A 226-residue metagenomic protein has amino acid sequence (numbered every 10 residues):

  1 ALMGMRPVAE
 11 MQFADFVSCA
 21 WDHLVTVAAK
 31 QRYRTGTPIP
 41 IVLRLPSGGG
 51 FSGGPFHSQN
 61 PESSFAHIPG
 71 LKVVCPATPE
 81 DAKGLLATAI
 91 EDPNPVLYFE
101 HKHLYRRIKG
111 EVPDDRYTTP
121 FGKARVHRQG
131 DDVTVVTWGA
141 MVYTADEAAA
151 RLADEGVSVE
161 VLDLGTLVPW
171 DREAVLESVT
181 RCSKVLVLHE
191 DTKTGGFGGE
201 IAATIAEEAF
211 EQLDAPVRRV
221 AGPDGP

Functional and structural regions predicted by a protein language model:
A1-V136, M141-T144, V159: Conserved thiamine diphosphate
G36-R44, G50, K102-P226: Thiamine diphosphate
